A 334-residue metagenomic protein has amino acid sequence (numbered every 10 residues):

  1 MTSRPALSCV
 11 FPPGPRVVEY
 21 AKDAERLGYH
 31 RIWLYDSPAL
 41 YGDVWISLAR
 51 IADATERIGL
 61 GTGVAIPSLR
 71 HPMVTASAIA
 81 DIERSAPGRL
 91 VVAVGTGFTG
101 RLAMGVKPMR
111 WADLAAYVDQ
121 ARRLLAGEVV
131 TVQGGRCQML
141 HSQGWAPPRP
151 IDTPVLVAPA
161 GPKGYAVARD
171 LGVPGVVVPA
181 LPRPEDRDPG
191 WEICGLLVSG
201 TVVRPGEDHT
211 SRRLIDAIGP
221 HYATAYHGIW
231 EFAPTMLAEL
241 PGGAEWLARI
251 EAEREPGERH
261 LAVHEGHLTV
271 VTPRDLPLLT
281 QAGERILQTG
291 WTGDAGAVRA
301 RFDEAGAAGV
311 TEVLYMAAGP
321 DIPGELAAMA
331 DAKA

Functional and structural regions predicted by a protein language model:
M1-A334: Active-site-adjacent structural elements that line small-molecule/cofactor binding pockets in enzymes
